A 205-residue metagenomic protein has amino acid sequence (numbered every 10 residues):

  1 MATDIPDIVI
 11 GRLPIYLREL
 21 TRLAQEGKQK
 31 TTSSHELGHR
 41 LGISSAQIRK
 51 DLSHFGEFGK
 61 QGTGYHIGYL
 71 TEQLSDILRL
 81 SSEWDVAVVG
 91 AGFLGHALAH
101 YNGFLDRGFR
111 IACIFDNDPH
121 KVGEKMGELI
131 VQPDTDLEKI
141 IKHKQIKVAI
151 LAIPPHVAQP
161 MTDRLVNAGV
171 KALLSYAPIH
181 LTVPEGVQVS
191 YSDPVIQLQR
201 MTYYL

Functional and structural regions predicted by a protein language model:
M1-Q29: Extreme N-terminal segment that seeds HTH/winged-HTH DNA-binding domains in transcriptional regulators
T21-A24, L129-Y204: Phosphate-bearing ligand-interacting subdomains that bind or position ATP/ADP/UDP/GDP/NAD(P) or nucleotide-linked
T31, H35, R40-E83: HTH-adjacent hinge/linker in prokaryotic transcriptional regulators
A91: Glycine-rich Rossmann-fold phosphate-binding loop(s) that bind the pyrophosphate of adenine dinucleotide cofactors
L94: Hydrophobic/small residue at the entry helix of a nucleotide-binding pocket
L105-G127: NAD(P)-binding Rossmann-fold cofactor-contacting core
